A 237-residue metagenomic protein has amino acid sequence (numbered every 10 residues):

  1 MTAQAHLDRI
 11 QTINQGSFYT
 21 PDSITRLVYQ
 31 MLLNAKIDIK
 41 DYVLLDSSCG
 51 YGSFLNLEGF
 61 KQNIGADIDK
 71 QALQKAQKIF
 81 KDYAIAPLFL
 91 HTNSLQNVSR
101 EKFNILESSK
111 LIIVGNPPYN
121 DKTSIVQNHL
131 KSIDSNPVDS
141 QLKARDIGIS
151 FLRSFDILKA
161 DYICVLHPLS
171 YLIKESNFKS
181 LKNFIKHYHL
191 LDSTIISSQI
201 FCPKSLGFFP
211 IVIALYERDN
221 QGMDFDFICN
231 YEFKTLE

Functional and structural regions predicted by a protein language model:
M1-Q77, V98: Class I S-adenosyl-L-methionine
A35-I39, N104-S109: Glycine-rich phosphate-binding loop signature in dinucleotide/nucleotide-binding domains
F54-L55, N120-S124, Y171-S176, M223-D224: Short catalytic/ligand-binding loop motif for oxyanion handling, primarily in non-cytosolic enzymes, centered on
K78-E107: S-adenosyl-L-methionine
I112-Q127, S154-F155, C164: Internal, well-ordered alpha/beta segment that forms a basic, Gly-enriched binding/recognition surface
N120-A144: Mobile active-site "lid"/loop adjacent to the S-adenosyl-L-methionine
Q141-I200, A214: Conserved Class I SAM-dependent methyltransferase catalytic core
F208-E237: Flexible, glycine-/basic-rich loop-and-beta segments that form/coincide with the SAM-dependent methyltransferase
